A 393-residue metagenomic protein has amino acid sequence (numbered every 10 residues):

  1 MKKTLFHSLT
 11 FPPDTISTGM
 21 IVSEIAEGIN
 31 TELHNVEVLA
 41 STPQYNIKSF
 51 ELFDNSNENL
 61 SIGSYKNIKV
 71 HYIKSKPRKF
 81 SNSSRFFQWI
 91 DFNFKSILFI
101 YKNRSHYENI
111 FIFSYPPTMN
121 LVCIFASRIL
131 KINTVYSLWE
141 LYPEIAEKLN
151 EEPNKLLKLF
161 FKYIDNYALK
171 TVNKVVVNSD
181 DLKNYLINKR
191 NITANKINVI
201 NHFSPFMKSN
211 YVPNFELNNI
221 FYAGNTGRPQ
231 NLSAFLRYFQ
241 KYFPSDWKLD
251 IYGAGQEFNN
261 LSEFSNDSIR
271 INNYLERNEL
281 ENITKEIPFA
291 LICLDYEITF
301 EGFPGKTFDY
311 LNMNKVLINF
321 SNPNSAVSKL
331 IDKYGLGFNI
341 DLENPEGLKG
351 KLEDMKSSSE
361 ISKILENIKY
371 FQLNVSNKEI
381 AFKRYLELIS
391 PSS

Functional and structural regions predicted by a protein language model:
M1-E58, R237-F243: N-terminal subdomain of nucleotide-sugar transferases
Y101, T118-L121, F125-L130, K155-V175: Membrane-proximal helix-turn-helix segments that form the acceptor-binding/catalytic region of lipid-linked
N166-A194, S328, Y385: A short, active-site helix/loop in glycosyltransferases that binds the activated sugar's phosphate group
D181, I200-F203: Carbohydrate-associated surface elements
S204, V212-Q230, L236-Q240: Conserved donor-binding/catalytic core segment of Leloir-type glycosyltransferases
Q230, E276-I283, A290-L311, L317-K329: Nucleotide-sugar-dependent
W247-Y252, F258-T284: Nucleotide-activated donor-binding/catalytic signature segment of Leloir-type glycosyltransferases, i.e., the conserved
E343-K349, K356-I389: A charged, aromatic-enriched C-terminal amphipathic alpha-helix characteristic of glycosyltransferases across folds
